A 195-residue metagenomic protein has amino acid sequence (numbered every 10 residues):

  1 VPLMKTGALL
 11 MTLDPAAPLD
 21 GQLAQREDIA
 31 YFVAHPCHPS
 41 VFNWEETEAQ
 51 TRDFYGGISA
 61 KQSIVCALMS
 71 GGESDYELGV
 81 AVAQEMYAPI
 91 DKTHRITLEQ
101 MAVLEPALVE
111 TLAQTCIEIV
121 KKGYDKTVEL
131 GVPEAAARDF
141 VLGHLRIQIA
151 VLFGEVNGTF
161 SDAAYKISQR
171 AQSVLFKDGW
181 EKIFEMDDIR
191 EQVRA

Functional and structural regions predicted by a protein language model:
P2-T6, A24-E27: Short, conserved loop/helix-junction motifs that constitute active-site signature segments in enzyme catalytic cores
K5, P89, E129-G131: Secondary-structure boundary elements
M11-E105: Rossmann-fold dinucleotide-binding core
A60, K121-Y124, V128-A195: NAD(P)-dependent Rossmann-like dehydrogenase/reductase catalytic/cofactor-binding core
I96-T97, E118, R138: Metal-ion/cofactor- or nucleotide/acyl-coenzyme-handling active-site neighborhoods
E105-Q114: A short glycine-threonine-serine/GTX helix/turn-capping micro-motif
Q114-K121: Short acidic alpha-helix initiation/capping motifs at coil-to-helix transition points, especially at protein N-termini
